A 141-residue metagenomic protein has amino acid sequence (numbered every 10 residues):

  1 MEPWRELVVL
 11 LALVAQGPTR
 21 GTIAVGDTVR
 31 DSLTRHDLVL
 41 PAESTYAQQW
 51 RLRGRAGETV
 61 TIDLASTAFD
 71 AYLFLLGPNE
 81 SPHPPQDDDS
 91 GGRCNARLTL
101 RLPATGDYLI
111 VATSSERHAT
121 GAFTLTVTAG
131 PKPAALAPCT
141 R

Functional and structural regions predicted by a protein language model:
M1, V39, I62, T105-G106: Mature, folded catalytic cores of secreted/periplasmic enzymes
E2-L10: Sec-dependent signal peptide recognition, specifically the positively charged N-region followed immediately by
A12-T59, P85-D88, R93, T126-R141: Non-catalytic extracellular/lumenal accessory regions of secreted precursors
S44, D63-S66: Low-complexity, polar/charged sequence tracts that form flexible coils or short amphipathic helices and often embed
G54, A71-T126: Noncatalytic accessory or regulatory domains flanking protease catalytic cores in secreted, cell-surface, and selected
G57, S66-D70: Short proline/glycine-enriched turn/loop motifs at strand-loop junctions of beta-rich domains
